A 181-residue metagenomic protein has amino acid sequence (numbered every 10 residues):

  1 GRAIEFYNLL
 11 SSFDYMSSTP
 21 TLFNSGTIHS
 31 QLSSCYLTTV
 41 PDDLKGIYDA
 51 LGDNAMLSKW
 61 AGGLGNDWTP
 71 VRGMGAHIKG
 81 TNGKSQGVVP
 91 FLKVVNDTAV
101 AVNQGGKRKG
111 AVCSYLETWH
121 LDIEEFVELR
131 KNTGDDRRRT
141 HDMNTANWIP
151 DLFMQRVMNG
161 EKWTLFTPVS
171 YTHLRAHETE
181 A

Functional and structural regions predicted by a protein language model:
G1-A3, P168-Y171: N-terminal leader/propeptide and maturation segments of large enzyme subunits in energy/redox metabolism and hydrolases
G1-V100: Long, structured ligand/cofactor-binding scaffold of large enzymes
S30-Q31, D67, N103-W119, T145-N147 (+1 more regions): Conserved alpha/beta enzyme-core scaffolds, especially Rossmann-like or related mixed alpha/beta domains that build
K79-K84, V112-S114, G134-R139: Short beta-alpha connecting loops at secondary-structure transitions that line or flank enzyme active sites
I123: Glycine-rich, mobile lid/loop segments that gate access to catalytic sites or pores
F126-K131: Short active-site loop/helix that positions an aromatic residue
D135-K162: Extended, regular secondary-structure scaffolds
T172-T179: Conserved small/polar residues in nucleotide/adenosyl-binding loops
